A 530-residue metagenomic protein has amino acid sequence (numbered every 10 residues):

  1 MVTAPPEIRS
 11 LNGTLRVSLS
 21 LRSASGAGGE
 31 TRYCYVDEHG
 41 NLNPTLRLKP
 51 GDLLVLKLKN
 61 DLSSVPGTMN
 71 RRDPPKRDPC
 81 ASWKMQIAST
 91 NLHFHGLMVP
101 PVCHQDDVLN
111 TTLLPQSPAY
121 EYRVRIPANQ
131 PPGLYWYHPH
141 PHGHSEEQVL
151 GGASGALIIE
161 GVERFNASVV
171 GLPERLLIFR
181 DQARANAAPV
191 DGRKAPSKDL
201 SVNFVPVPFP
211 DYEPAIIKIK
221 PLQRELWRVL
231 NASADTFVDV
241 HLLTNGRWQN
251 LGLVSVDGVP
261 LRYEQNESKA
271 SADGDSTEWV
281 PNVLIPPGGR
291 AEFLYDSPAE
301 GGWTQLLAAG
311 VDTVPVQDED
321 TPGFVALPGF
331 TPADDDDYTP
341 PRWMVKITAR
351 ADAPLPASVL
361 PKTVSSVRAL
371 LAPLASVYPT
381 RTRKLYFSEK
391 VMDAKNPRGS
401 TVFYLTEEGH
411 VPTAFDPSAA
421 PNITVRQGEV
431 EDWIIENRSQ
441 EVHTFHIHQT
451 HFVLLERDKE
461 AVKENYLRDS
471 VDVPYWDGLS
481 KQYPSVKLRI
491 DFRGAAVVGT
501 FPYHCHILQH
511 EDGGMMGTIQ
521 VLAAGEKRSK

Functional and structural regions predicted by a protein language model:
M1-L114, A119-E121, G192-W227, A232 (+3 more regions): N-terminal, post-signal-peptide metal-ligating segments of extracellular/periplasmic oxidoreductases, dominated by
E7-R9, G155-L172, I178, F330-D335 (+4 more regions): Extracytoplasmic/periplasmic copper-protein system
G28, P79-L114, Q249-P281, V325-P328 (+3 more regions): Active-site pocket scaffolds in enzymes
V99-P115, A183-T363, E460-V462: Histidine- and aromatic-rich segments of cupredoxin/plastocyanin-like copper-binding domains
P118-V124, A215, P281, G289-F293 (+2 more regions): Short strand-edge motifs at loop-to-beta-strand transitions and within beta-strands of extracellular beta-rich domains
R125-P131, D296-G302, R493-V498: Short, surface-exposed loop/turn segments at beta-strand-coil junctions that are enriched for proline with nearby
P127-F165: Hydrophobic or amphipathic alpha-helical targeting/insertion segments
G143-V149, G310-T321, Q509-M515: Short acidic/polar inter-strand loop motif in beta-rich domains
